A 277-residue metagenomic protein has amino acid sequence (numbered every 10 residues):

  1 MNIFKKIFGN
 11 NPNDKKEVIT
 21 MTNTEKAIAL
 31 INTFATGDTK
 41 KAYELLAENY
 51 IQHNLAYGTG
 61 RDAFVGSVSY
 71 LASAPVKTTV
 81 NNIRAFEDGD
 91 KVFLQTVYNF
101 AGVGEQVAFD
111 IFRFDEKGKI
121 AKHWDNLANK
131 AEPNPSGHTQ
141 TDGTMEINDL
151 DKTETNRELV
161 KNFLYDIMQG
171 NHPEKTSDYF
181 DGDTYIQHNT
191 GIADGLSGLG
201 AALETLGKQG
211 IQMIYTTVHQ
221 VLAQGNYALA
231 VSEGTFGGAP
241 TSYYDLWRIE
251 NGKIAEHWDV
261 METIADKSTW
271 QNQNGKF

Functional and structural regions predicted by a protein language model:
I3-F8, N13-F277: C-terminal and inter-domain tail/linker signature
